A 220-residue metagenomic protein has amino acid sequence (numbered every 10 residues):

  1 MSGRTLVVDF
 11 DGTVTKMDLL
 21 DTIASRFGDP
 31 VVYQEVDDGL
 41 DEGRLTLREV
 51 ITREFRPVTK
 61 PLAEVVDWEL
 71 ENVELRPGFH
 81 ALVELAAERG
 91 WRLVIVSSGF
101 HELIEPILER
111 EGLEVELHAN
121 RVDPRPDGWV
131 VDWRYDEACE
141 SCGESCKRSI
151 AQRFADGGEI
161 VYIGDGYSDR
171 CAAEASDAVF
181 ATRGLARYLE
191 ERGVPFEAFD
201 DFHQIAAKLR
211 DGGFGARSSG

Functional and structural regions predicted by a protein language model:
M1-F55: Active-site neighborhood of HAD-like aspartate-dependent phosphohydrolases
S2-L6, F55-D67, I163-F180: Long, low-complexity, intrinsically disordered polar/charged segments
D11, T15, E71, C139 (+1 more regions): Catalytic cores of large soluble enzymes that bind and process phosphate-bearing ligands
V31-D37, L62, V66, L113-L117: Short, surface-exposed acidic
L40-D41, E69, L209: Hydrophobic residues in alpha-helical segments
L45-A81, R89-W91: Metal-dependent phosphoesterase signature
G78-E84, E88-R92, G99-G220: C-terminal cap/substrate-recognition subdomain and adjoining C-terminal extension of metal-dependent phosphatase-like
